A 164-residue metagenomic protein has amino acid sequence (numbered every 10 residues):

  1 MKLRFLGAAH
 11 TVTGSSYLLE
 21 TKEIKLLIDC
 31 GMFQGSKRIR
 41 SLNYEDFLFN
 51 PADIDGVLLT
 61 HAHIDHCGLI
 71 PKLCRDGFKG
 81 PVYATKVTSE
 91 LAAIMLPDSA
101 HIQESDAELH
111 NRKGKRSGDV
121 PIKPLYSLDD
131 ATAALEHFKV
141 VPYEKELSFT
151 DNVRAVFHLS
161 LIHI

Functional and structural regions predicted by a protein language model:
M1-K2: Extreme N-terminal starter segment of soluble prokaryotic enzymes
F5-G7: Feature recognizes metal-dependent phosphohydrolase scaffolds
G14-L19: Short beta-strand scaffold segments in enzyme catalytic cores
E20-K22, F149-D151: Short strand-coil-strand connectors
K22-G80, A84-T88, M95-A133: Pre-active-site segment of Zn-dependent metallo-hydrolases
K139-Y143: Short acidic-hydrophobic, aromatic-tinged amphipathic segments that line or gate anion-handling sites
I162-I164: Conserved small/polar residues in nucleotide/adenosyl-binding loops
